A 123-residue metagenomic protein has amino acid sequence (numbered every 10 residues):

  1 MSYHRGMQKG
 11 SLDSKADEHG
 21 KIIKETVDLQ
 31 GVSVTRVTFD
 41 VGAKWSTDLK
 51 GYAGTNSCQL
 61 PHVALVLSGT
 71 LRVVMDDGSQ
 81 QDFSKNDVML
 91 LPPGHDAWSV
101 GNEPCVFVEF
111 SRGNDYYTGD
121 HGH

Functional and structural regions predicted by a protein language model:
M1-T38, A43-T47, G122-H123: A short, N-terminal "cap"/entry segment at the start of jelly-roll beta-barrel domains of the cupin/DSBH fold
L29, M75-G94: Short acidic-glycine-tyrosine-enriched beta hairpin
V37, A64, M89: Conserved GNAT-family N-acetyltransferase fold
K44-C58: Catalytic core of non-heme Fe(II) oxygenases with the double-stranded beta-helix
K44-S46, G69-V74, A97: Short beta-strand segments in beta-sandwich/barrel cores
T55-V73: Short, conserved beta-strand element in jelly-roll/cupin
P92-Y117: Ligand-binding loop in jelly-roll beta-barrel domains
